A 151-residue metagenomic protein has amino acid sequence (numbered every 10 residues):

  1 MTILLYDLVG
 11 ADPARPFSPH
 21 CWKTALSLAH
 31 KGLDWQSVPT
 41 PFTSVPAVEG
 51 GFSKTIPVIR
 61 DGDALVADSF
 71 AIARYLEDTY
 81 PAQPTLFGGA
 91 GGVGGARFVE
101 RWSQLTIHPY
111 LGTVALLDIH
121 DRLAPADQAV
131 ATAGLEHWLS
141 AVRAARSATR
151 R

Functional and structural regions predicted by a protein language model:
M1-A129: GST-like domain detector, emphasizing the conserved glutathione-binding G-site in the N-terminal thioredoxin-like
P125-R151: A conserved mid-domain beta-alpha-beta active-site/ligand-binding segment of alpha/beta enzyme cores
